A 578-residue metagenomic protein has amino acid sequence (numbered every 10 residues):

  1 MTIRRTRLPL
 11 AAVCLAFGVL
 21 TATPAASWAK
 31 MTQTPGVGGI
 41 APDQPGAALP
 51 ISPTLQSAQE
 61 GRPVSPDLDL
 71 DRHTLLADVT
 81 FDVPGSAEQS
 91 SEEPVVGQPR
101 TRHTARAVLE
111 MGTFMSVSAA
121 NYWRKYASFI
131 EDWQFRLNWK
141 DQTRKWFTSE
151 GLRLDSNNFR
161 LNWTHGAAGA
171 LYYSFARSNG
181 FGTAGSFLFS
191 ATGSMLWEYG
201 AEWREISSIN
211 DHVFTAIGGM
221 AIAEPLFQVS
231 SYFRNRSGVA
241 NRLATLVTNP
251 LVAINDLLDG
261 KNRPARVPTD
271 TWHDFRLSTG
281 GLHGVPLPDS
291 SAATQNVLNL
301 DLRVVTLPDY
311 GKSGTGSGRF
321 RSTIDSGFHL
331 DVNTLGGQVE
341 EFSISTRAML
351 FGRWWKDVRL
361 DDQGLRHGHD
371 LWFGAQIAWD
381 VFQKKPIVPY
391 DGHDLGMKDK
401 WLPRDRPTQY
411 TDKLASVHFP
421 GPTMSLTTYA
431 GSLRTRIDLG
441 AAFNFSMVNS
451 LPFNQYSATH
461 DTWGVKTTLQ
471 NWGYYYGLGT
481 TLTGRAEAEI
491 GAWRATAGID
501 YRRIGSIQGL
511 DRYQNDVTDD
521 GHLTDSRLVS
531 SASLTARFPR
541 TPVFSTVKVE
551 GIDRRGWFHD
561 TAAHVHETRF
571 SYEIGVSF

Functional and structural regions predicted by a protein language model:
A11-T23: Bacterial N-terminal signal peptides
A26-T164, G169, R177-S178, T183 (+8 more regions): N-terminal targeting leaders of membrane proteins
A168-G169, A201-S231: Alpha-helical transmembrane segments that form the membrane-embedded catalytic/substrate-binding core of multi-pass
F181-R204, A216, M220: Small-polar-interrupted transmembrane alpha-helices in polytopic inner-membrane proteins
W197-E205, G284-P286, D331-V339, D380-P386 (+3 more regions): Sequence/structural signature of outer-membrane beta-barrel proteins
V252-G260, T427-G556, V576-F578: Outer-membrane beta-barrel transmembrane domain signature
L298, F538, H566-F578: Outer-membrane beta-barrel "beta-signal"
L298-L302, A348, P422-M424, L482-G484 (+2 more regions): Membrane-embedded beta-strands of outer-membrane beta-barrel proteins, especially the hydrophobic/small aromatic
